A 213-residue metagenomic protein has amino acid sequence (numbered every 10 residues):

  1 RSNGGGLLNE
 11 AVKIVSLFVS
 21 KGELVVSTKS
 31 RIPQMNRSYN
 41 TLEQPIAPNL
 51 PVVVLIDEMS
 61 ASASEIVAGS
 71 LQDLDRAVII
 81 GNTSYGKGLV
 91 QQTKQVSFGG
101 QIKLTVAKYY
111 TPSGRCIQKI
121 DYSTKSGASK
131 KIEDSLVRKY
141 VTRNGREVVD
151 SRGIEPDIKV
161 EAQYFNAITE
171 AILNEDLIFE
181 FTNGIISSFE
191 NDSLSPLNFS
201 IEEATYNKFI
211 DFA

Functional and structural regions predicted by a protein language model:
R1-N3: Short acidic catalytic loops
G5-L55, M59-S62, G88-Q95, Y110: Gly/Ser/Thr-rich loop/hinge elements
L7-I14, K21, A63-V67, R76 (+3 more regions): Stable alpha-helical elements in mature extracytoplasmic
F18, V52, L71, G114 (+1 more regions): Terminal peptide-recognition signature
M35, P48-P51, V67, D75 (+1 more regions): Envelope-exposed proteins and targeting segments
A63, D75, I80-N82, G86-R146: Polar, glycine-rich mid-to-C-terminal structural blocks that act as macromolecule-binding/assembly scaffolds
G69-S70, Q92: Short helices/loops that flank or line small-molecule/ion binding pockets
C116-A213: Conserved functional hotspot residues or short segments at active or partner-binding sites across diverse domains
